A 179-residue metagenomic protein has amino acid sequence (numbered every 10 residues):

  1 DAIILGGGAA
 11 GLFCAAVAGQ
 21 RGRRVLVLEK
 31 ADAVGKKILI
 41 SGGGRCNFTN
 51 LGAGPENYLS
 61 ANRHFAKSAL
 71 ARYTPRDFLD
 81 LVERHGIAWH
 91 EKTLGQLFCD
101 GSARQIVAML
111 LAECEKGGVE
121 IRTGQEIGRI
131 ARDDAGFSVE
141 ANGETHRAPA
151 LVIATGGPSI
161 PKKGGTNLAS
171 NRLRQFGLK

Functional and structural regions predicted by a protein language model:
D1-V27: N-terminal Rossmann-like FAD-binding beta1-loop-alpha1 element of flavoenzymes
I4, G8-A10, A33, G157-S159: Residue-level detector of alpha-helix initiation sites
L5, I40, I153-A154: Redox-cofactor binding/interface segments in oxidoreductases and associated redox assembly factors
V34-I38: A short beta-to-alpha transition loop/helix N-cap that caps and shapes the active-site region
G43-T93: Glycine-rich active-site loop/strand segments that organize a redox cofactor
F65-A69, Q96-G101, T155-K163: Flexible, glycine/proline-enriched loop segments at strand-loop-helix junctions that form or flank small-ligand binding
Y73-H85, T93-G117: An accessory alpha-helical subdomain
R104-Q105, M109-K179: Predominantly flavin-linked oxidoreductase catalytic cores and closely associated redox partners
